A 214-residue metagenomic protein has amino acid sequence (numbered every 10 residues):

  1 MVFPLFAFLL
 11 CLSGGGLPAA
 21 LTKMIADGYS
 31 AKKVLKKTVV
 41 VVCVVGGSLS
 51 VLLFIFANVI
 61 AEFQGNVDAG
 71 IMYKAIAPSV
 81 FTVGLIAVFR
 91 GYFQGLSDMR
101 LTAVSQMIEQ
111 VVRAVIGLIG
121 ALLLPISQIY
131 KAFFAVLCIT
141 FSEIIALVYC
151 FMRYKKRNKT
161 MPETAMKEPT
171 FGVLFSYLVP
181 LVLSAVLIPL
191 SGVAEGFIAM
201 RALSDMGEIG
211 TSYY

Functional and structural regions predicted by a protein language model:
M1, A61-E62, L123-L124, V186-Y214: Helix-terminus/linker motif at the lipid-water interface of multi-pass membrane proteins
V2-M24, V80-T82, P189, V193-A194: Small-residue-rich midsections of specific transmembrane alpha-helices
L12-V42, G95-R100: Transmembrane-helix boundary and interhelical linker motifs in polytopic inner-membrane proteins
S48-G70: Short membrane-interface helical motifs at transmembrane helix boundaries in multi-pass membrane transporters
N66-F89: Alpha-helical transmembrane segments of multi-pass membrane proteins
G84-S105: Membrane-interface junctions at transmembrane-helix termini in multi-pass inner-membrane proteins
S105-I119, S127-K156: Hydrophobic alpha-helical transmembrane segments
A132-V136, F151-A185: Interhelical loop/hinge segments that connect adjacent transmembrane helices in multipass membrane
